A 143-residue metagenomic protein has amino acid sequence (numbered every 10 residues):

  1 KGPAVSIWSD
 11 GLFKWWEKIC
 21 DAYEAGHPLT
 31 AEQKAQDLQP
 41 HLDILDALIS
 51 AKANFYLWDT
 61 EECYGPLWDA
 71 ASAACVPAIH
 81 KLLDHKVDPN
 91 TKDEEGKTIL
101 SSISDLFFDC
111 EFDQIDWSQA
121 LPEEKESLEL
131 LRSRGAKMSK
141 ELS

Functional and structural regions predicted by a protein language model:
K1-E32, L57-D69, K92-Q114, E141-S143: Ankyrin-repeat boundary/"N-cap" motif
D37-P40, A120-E124: Short, solvent-exposed loop/turn segments at conserved positions within beta-propeller repeat blades
E129-S143: Terminal, low-structured helical/coil segments at or just beyond the last alpha-helical repeat
